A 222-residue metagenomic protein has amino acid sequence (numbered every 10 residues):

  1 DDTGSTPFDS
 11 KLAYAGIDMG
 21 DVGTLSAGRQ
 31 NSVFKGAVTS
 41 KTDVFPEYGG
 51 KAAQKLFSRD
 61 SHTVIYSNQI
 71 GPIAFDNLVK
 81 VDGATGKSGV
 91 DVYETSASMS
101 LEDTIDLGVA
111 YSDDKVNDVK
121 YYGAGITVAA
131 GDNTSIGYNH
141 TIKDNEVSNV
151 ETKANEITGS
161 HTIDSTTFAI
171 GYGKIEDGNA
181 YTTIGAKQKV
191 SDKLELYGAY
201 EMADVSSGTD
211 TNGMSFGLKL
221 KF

Functional and structural regions predicted by a protein language model:
D1-F222: Outer-membrane beta-barrel proteins
